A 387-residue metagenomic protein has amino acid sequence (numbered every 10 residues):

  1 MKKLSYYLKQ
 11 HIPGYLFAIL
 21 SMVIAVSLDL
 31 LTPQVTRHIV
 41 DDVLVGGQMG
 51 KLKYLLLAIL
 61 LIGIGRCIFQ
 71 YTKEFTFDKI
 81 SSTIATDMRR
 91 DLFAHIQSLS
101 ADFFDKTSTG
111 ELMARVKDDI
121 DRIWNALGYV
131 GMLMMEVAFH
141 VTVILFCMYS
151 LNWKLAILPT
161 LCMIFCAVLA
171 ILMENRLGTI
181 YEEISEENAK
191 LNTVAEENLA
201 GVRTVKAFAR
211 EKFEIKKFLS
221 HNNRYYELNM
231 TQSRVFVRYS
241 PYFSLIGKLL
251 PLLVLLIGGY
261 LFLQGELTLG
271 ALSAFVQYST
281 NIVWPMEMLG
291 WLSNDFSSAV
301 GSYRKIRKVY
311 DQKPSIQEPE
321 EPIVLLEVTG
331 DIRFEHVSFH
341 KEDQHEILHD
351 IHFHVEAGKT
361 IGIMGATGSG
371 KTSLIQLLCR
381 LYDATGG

Functional and structural regions predicted by a protein language model:
M1-L31, T36, L44-L57, G65 (+13 more regions): Membrane-integrated ABC transporters
Q10, G14-S27, L57, I62 (+2 more regions): Transmembrane helices of ABC transporter permease
I19, V23-Q34, G63-Y71, I123-A126 (+7 more regions): Hydrophobic alpha-helical transmembrane bundles that constitute the permease/transmembrane domains of multi-pass
T32-T36, K73, F77, L92 (+6 more regions): Hydrophobic/aromatic residues in alpha-helical transmembrane segments
Q48-K51, C147-L161, T231-R304, V309-Y310: Helix-loop-helix
A101-D102, D118-L127, G131, M135 (+6 more regions): An intracellular "coupling" helix at the cytosolic face of ABC transporter transmembrane type-1 domains
E318-P319, L325-G387: ABC-type nucleotide-binding domain
